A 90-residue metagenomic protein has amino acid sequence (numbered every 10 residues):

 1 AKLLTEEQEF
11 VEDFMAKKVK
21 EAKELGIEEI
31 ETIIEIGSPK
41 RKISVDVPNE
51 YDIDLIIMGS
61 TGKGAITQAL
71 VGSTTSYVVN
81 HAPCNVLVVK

Functional and structural regions predicted by a protein language model:
A1-D13: Acidic, proline/glycine-rich short linear motifs
E6-E7, T32, K63: A generic structural signal for short
E9, I34-S38, A69: Conserved phosphate-coordination/catalytic loops
V11-F14, P39, T74: Hydrophobic alpha-helical membrane-association signature
K20-I56: Structural beta-alpha unit
V47-K90: Gly/Ser-rich helix-loop-strand patches that form or flank binding pockets for ribonucleotide-derived cofactors
